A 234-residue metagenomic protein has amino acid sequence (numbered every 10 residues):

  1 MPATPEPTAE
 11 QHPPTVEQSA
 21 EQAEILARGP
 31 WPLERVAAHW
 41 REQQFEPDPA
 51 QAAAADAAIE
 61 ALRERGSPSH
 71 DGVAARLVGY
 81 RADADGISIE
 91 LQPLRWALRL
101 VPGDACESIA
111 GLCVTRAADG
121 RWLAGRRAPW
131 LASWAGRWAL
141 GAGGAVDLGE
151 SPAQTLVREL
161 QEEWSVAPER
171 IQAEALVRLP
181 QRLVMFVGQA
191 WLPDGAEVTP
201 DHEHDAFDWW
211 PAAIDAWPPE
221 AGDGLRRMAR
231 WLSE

Functional and structural regions predicted by a protein language model:
M1-R137, G144-R158, V166-A196, R230-E234: N-terminal leader/linker segments that precede catalytic domains of diphosphate-processing enzymes
V198-S233: NUDIX/MutT-family hydrolases
